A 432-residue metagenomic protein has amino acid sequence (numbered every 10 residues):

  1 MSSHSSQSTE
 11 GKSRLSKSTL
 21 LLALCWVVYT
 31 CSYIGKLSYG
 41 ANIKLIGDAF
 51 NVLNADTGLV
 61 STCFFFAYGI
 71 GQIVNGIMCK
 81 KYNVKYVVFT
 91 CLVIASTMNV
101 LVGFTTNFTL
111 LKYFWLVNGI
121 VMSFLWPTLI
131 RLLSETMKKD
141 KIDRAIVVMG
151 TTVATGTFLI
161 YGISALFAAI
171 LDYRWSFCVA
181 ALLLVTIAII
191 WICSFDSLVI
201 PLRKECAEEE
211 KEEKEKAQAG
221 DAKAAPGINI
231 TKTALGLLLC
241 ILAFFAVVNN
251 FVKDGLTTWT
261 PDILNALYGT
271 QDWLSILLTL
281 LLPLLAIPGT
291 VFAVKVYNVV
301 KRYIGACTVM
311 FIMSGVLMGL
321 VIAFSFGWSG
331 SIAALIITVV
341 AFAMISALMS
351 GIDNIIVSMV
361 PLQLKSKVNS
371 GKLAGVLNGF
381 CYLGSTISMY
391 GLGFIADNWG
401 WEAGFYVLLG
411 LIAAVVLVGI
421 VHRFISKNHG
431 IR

Functional and structural regions predicted by a protein language model:
Y39-G40, L235-T290, D353: Extracytoplasmic gate region of multi-pass secondary transporters
I70-T106: Conserved MFS/SLC helix-loop-helix module at the cytosolic interface between two early adjacent transmembrane helices
G71-N83, G289-R302, A396: Helix-to-loop junctions at the C-terminal end of transmembrane segments in multipass secondary transporters
K81-C91, N298-M313: Cytoplasmic membrane-interface "Motif A"-like loop-to-helix N-cap segments of 12-TM Major Facilitator Superfamily
F114-V153: Cytoplasmic helix-loop-helix junction between adjacent transmembrane helices in 12-TM secondary transporters
V148-V199: Helix-loop-helix hairpin linking two adjacent transmembrane segments in secondary transporters
Y303-I356: C-terminal transmembrane helical hairpin of 12-TM major facilitator-type secondary transporters
L364-W399: A late C-terminal transmembrane helix in Major Facilitator Superfamily
